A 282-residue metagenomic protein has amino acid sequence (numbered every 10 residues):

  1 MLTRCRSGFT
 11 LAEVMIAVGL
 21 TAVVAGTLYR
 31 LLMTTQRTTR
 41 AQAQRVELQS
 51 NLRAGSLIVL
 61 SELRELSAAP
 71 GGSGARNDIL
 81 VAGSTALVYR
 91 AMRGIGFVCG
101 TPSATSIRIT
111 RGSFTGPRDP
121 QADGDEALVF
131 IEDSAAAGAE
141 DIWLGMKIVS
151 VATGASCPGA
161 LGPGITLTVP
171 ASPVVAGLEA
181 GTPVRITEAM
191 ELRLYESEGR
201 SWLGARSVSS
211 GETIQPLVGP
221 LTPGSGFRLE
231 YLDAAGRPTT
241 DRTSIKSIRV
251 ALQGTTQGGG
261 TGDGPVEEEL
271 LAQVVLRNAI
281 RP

Functional and structural regions predicted by a protein language model:
S7-L60, R64, T261: Aliphatic-rich helix starts adjacent to a transmembrane/signal segment
E47, I186-E191, Y195-P282: Short linear sequence signals and composition-biased patches located at protein termini or domain-edge surfaces
A54-A82, A86-L87, A91-G96, A137-G145: Alpha-helix exit/C-cap motif
L87, S106-G112, V151-P173: A generic structural motif
A91-G94, P170-V174, A251-Q257: Generic short beta-strand segments
M92-S113: Short, structured beta-strand/loop micro-motifs enriched in basic residues and often containing a Trp
P120-D133: Short coil-to-beta transition motif at edge beta-strands of beta-rich domains
I131, A135-A155, G259-P282: Low-complexity, S/T/G/P-rich flexible repeat/linker segments used as non-globular hinges and stalks within
